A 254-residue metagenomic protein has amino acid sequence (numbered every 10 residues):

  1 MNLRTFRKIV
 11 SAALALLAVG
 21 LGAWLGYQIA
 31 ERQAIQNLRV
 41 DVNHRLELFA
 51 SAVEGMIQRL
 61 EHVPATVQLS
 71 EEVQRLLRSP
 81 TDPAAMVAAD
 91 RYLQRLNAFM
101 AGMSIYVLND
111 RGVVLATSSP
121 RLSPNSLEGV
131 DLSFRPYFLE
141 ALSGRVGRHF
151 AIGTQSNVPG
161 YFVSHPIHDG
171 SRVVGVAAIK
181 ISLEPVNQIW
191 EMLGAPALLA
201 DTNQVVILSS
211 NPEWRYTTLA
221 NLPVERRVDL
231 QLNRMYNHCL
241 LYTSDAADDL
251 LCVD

Functional and structural regions predicted by a protein language model:
K8, A15-S79: Juxtamembrane extracytoplasmic/periplasmic/luminal helical "stalk" adjacent to the first N-terminal
R39, N43, E61, M86-Q94 (+2 more regions): Short amphipathic alpha-helical segments
E54, Q68, L93-M100, E191: Short regulatory alpha-helical segment in sensory/regulatory domains of signaling proteins that mediates
L76, G112-P120, V206-S210: Amphipathic coiled-coil signal-relay and dimerization helices
F99, V114-I189: Extracytoplasmic/periplasmic ligand-binding sensor regions of membrane-associated signaling proteins
I105-G112, A197-T202: Short hydrophobic alpha-helical segments used for membrane anchoring or interfacial signaling
Q188-S244: Intrinsic low-complexity, intrinsically disordered coil/linker regions enriched in small/polar and charged residues
Y242-D254: Single conserved hydrophobic/aromatic residue that forms the stacking wall/gate of nucleotide- or nucleobase-binding
